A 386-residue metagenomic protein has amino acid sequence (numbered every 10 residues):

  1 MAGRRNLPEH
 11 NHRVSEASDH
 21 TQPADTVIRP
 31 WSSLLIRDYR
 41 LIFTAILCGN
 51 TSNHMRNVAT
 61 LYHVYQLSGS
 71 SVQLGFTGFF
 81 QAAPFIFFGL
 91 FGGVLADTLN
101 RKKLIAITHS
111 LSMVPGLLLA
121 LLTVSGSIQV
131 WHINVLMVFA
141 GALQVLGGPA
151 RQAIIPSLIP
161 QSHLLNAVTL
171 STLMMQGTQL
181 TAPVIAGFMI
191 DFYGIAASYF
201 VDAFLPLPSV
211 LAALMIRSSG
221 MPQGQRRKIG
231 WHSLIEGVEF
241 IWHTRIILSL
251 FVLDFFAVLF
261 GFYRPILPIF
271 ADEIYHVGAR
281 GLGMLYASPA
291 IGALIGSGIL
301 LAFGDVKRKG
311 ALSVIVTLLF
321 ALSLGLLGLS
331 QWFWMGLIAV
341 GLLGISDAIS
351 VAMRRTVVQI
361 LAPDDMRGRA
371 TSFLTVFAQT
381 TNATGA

Functional and structural regions predicted by a protein language model:
G3-R4, E16-A17, T77, I86-F91 (+8 more regions): C-terminal transmembrane bundle of multi-pass solute transporters/carriers
A17-P23, L214-E236: Flexible cytoplasmic inter-helical loops of multi-pass small-molecule transporters
P23-A83, E239-P289: Helix-loop boundary and gating motifs at the non-cytosolic
L47, I128-L146, F255, M335-I349: Hydrophobic core of transmembrane alpha-helices in multi-pass small-molecule transporters, especially MFS/SLC-type
T60, L146-I159, I349-A362: Intracellular juxtamembrane helix-capping segments at the cytosolic ends of symmetry-related transmembrane helices
L61-S68, L119-S125, T181-V201, E273-Y275 (+1 more regions): Transmembrane alpha-helix termini and helix-breaking/packing motifs in multi-pass membrane transporters
S68, N100, L122-T123, S127 (+1 more regions): Helix-breaking motifs and short loop linkers at transmembrane-helix boundaries and internal kinks in secondary membrane
V130-G141, H163-P222, R280, L285-A287 (+2 more regions): Hydrophobic alpha-helical transmembrane segments
